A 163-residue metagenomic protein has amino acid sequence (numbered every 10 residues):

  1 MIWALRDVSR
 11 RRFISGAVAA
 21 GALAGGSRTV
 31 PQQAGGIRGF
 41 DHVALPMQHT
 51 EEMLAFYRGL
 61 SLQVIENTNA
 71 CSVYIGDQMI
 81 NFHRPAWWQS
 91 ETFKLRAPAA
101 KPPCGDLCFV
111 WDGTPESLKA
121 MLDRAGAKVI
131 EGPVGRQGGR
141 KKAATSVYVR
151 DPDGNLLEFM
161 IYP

Functional and structural regions predicted by a protein language model:
M1-A20: N-terminal secretory signal peptides and thylakoid transit peptides that target proteins across membranes
R10, T50, T114-P115, P152: Residues at or immediately preceding the N-termini of alpha-helices
A20-S27: Hydrophobic h-region of N-terminal signal peptides that target proteins for export in Gram-negative bacteria
R28-R38, L60-G113, K119-R150, P163: Vicinal oxygen chelate
F40-Q48: Mature N-terminal segment immediately following signal peptide/propeptide cleavage in secreted/periplasmic
M53-R58, L122, G154: Conserved active-site tyrosine of GNAT-family acetyltransferases
